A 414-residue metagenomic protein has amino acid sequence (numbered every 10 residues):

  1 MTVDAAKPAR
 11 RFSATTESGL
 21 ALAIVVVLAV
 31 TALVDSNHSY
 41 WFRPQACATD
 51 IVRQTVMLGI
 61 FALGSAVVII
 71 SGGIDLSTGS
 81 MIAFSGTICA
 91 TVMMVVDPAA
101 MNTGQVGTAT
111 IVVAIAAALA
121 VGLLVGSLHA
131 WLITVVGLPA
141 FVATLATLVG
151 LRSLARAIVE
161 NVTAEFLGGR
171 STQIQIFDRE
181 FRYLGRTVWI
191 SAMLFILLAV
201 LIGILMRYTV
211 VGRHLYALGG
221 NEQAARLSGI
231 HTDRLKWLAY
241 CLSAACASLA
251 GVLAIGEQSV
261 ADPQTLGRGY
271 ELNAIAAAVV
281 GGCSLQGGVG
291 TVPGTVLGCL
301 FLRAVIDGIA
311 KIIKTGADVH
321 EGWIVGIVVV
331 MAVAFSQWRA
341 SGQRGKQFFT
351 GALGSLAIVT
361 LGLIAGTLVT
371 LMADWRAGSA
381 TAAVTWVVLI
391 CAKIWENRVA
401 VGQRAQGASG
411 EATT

Functional and structural regions predicted by a protein language model:
M1-A29, L33, L227-R234, V305-T414: Cytosolic-side transmembrane-helix boundaries in multi-pass membrane proteins
A21, V25-L28, T55-L58, A62 (+19 more regions): Small-residue faces within membrane-embedded alpha-helices
T31-A32, P44-M101, L124, W131-L138 (+3 more regions): Single transmembrane alpha-helix segments in multi-pass membrane proteins
V67, T91, V96, L123-V136 (+6 more regions): Membrane-interface helix caps of multi-pass small-molecule transporters
A99-L148, L297-L302: Alpha-helical transmembrane segments within multi-pass membrane transporters and channels
T110-A118, V125-H129, G185-V260, T385-T414: Helix-loop-helix "hairpin" substructures at the membrane interface of multi-pass membrane proteins
A140-Y208, Q258-G267, K311-E321, A334-A352 (+1 more regions): Transmembrane helix-bundle core of multi-pass membrane transporters and related energy-transducing complexes
A247, Q258, D262-V329: Transmembrane alpha-helical segments in multi-pass inner-membrane proteins
